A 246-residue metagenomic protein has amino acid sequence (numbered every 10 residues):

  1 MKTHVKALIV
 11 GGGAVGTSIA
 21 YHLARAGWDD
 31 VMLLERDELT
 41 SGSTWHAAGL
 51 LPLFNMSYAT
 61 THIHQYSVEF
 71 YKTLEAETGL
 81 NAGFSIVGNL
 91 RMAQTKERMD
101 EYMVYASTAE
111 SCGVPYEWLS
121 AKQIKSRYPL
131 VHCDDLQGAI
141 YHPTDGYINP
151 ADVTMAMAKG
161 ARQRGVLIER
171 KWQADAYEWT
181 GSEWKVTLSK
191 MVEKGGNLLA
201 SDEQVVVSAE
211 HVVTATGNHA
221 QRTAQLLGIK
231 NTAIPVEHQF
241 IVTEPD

Functional and structural regions predicted by a protein language model:
M1-V15, M32: Beta1/beta-strand and adjacent pyrophosphate-binding region of the FAD-binding site in flavoprotein oxidoreductases
G12-G13, T17, R36, T216: Glycine-rich Rossmann-fold phosphate-binding loop(s) that bind the pyrophosphate of adenine dinucleotide cofactors
A20, A24-R25, G160: Gly/Ala-rich phosphate-binding loop of Rossmann-like dinucleotide-binding domains, activating on the conserved
A24-W45: Glycine-rich FAD pyrophosphate-binding loop
E35, S120, R170-W172: Short loop/edge segments at beta-strand edges and connector loops that shape dinucleotide/nucleotide cofactor-binding
A48-R127: Dinucleotide-binding Rossmann-like beta1-alpha1 core, especially the glycine-rich loop that anchors the ADP
Y141-H211, H219: Helical element adjacent to the flavin cofactor pocket in flavoenzyme catalytic cores
N197-D246: Central helical "cap/lid" subdomain
